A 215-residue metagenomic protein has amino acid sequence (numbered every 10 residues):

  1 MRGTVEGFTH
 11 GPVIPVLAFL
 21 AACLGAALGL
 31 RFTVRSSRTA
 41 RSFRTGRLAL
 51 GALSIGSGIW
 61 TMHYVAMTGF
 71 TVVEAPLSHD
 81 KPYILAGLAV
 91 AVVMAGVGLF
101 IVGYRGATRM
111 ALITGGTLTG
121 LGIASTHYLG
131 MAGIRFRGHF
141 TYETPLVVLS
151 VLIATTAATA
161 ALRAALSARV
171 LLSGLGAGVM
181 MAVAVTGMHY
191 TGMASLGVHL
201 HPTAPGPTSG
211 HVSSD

Functional and structural regions predicted by a protein language model:
M1-D215: Alpha-helical transmembrane segments and their helix-helix packing motifs
